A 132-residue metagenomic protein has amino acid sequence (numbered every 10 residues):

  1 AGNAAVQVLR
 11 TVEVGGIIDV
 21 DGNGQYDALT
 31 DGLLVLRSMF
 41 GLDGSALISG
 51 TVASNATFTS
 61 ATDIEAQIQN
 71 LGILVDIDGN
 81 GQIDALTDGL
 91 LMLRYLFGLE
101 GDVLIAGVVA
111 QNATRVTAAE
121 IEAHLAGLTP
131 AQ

Functional and structural regions predicted by a protein language model:
A4-V12: C-terminal edge beta-strand
T11-D19, I68-D76: Short domain-boundary/entry signatures in modular proteins, especially in secreted/extracellular architectures
N23-N70, N80-Q132: Alpha-helical segments with a strong preference for the paired helices of cellulosomal dockerin domains
